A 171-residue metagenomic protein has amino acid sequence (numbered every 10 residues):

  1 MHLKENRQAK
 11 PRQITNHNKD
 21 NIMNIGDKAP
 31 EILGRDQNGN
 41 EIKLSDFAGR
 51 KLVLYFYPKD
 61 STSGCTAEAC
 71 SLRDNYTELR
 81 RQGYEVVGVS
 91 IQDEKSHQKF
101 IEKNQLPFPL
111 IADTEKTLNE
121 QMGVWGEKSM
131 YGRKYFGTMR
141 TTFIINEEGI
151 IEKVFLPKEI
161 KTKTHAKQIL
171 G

Functional and structural regions predicted by a protein language model:
H2, K19-G171: Chalcogenol-based redox active-site neighborhoods
N6-R12: Short Gly/Ser/Thr- and charged-rich N-terminal loops/segments that act as flexible capping/hinge elements
I14-H17: Short, basic, low-complexity termini and linkers enriched in Ser/Thr/Gly/Pro that act as targeting/leader peptides
